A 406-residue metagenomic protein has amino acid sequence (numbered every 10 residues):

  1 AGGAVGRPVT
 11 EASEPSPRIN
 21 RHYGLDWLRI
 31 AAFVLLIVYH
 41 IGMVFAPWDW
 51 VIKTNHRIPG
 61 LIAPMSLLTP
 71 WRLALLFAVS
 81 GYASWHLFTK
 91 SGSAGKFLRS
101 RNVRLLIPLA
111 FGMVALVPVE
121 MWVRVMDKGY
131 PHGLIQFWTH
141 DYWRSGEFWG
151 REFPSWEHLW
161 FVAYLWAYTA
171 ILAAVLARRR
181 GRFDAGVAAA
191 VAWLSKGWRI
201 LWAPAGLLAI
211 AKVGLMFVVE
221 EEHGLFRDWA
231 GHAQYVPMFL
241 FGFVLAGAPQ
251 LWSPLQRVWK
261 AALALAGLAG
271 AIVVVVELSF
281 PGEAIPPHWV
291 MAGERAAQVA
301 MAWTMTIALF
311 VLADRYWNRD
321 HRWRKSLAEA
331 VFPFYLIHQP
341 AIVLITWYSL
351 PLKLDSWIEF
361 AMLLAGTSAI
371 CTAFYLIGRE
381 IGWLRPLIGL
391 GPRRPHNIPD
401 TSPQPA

Functional and structural regions predicted by a protein language model:
A1-A406: Alpha-helical transmembrane segments and their immediate juxtamembrane cytosolic regions
